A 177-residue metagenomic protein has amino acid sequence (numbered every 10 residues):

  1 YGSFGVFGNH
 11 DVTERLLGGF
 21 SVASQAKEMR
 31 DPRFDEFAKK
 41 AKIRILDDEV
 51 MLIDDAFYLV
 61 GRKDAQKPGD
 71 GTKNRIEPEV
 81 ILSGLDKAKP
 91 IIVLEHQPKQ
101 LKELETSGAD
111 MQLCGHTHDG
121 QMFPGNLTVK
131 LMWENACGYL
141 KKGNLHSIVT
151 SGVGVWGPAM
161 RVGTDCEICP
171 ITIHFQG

Functional and structural regions predicted by a protein language model:
Y1-G177: Soluble catalytic domains of enzymes that build or remodel membrane lipids, polysaccharides, and related
